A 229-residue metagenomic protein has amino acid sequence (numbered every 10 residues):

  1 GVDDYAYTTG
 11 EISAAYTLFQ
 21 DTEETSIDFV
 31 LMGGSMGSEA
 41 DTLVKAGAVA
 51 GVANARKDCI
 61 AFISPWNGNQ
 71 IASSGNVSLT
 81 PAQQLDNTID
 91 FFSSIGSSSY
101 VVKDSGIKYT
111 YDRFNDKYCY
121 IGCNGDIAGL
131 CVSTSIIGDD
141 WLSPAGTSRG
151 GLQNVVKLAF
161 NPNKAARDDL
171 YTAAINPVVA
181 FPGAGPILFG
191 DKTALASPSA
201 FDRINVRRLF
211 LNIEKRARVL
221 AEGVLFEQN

Functional and structural regions predicted by a protein language model:
D3-N229: Structured, hydrophobic secondary-structure cores that serve as assembly/anchoring elements
